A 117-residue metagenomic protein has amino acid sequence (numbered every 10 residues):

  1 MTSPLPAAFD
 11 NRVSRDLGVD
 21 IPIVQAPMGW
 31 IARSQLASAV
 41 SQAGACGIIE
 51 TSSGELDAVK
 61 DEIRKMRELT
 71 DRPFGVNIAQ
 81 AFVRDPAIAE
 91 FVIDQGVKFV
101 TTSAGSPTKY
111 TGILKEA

Functional and structural regions predicted by a protein language model:
M1-A117: Active-site entrance/lid segments in N-terminal catalytic domains of soluble metabolic enzymes
